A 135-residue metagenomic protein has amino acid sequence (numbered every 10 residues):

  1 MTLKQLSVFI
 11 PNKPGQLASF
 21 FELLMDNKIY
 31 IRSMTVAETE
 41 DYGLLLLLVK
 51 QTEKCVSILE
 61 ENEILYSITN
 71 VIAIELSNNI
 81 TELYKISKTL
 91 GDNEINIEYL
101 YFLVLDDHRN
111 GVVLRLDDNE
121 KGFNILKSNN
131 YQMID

Functional and structural regions predicted by a protein language model:
M1-D135: A conserved regulatory-domain signal marking ACT and ACT-like small-molecule sensing domains and adjacent regulatory
